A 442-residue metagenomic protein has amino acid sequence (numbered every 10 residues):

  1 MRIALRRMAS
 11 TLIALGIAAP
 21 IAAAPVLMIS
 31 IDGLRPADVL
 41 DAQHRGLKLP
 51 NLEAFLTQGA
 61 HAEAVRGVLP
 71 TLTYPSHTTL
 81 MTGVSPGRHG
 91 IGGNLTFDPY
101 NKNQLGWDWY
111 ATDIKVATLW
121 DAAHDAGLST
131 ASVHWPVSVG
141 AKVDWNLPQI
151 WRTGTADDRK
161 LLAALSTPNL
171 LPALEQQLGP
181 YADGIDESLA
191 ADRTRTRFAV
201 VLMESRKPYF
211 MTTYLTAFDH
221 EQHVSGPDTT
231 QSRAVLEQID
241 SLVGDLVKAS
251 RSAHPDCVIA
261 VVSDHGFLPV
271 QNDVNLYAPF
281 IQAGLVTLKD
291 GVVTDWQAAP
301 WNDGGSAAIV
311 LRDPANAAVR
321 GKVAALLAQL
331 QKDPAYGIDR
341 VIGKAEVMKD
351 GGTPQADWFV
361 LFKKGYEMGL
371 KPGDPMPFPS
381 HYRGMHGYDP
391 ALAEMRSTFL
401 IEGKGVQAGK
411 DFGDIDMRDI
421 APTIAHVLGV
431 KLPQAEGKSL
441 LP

Functional and structural regions predicted by a protein language model:
M1-L12: Bacterial N-terminal signal peptides that target proteins for export
A18-A19: N-terminal signal peptide c-region/cleavage motif recognized by signal peptidases
P25-P36, A54-L56, L80, A123 (+7 more regions): Beta-strand elements within well-structured catalytic alpha/beta cores of enzymes that handle phosphate/sulfate esters
D38-V39, L189-T213, F218-A260, G321-Q329 (+2 more regions): A long, amphipathic alpha-helix that forms part of the scaffold/cap immediately adjacent to metal-dependent active
L40-G87, S129-A131: Short, structured active-site-proximal loop/turn typified by the sulfatase FGly-forming signature C/S-X-P-X-R
E63, P70, T96-T112, V116 (+3 more regions): Secreted, luminal/periplasmic, and some membrane-associated catalytic domains that remodel anionic oxygen-ester
S85-G226, Q331: His/Asp/Glu-rich, glycine-adjacent segments that coordinate divalent cations and/or stabilize oxyanion chemistry on
I281-A324, Y382-V427: Substrate-binding rim/cap in mid-to-C-terminal beta-strand-loop elements of soluble/periplasmic
